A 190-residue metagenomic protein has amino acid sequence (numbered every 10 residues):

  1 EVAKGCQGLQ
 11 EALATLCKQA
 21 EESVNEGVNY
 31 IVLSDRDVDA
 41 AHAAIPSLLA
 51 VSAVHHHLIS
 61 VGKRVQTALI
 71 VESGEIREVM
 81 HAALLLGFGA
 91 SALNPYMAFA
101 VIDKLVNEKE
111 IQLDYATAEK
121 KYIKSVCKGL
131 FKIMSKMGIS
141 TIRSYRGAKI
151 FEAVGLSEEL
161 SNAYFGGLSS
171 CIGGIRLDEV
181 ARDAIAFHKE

Functional and structural regions predicted by a protein language model:
E1-G62: Non-catalytic terminal/interface segments that mediate subunit docking, oligomerization, and allosteric communication
E1-L9, Q19-S23, G27-V28, H81-A82 (+2 more regions): Flexible, glycine-rich loop/tail regions that form catalytic "lids" or insertion modules at the edges of active sites
V24-N25, L33, A53-I59, K63 (+4 more regions): Hydrophobic alpha-helix feature that most strongly marks membrane-spanning transmembrane helices and their immediate
I31, T67-S73, L86, L93-P95 (+1 more regions): Hydrophobic faces of well-ordered beta-strands that scaffold small-molecule active sites in alpha/beta enzyme cores
R36, A43, V71-G74, M137: Glycine- and other small-residue-rich loops at beta-strand/loop junctions that grip anionic moieties
R36-V38, G74, A90, M97-V101: Short, ordered loop/turn segments at secondary-structure junctions
A43-V71, K121-K128, K132: Alpha-helix-loop-beta-strand connector modules within alpha/beta enzyme cores
E75-G89: Catalytic cores of alpha/beta
